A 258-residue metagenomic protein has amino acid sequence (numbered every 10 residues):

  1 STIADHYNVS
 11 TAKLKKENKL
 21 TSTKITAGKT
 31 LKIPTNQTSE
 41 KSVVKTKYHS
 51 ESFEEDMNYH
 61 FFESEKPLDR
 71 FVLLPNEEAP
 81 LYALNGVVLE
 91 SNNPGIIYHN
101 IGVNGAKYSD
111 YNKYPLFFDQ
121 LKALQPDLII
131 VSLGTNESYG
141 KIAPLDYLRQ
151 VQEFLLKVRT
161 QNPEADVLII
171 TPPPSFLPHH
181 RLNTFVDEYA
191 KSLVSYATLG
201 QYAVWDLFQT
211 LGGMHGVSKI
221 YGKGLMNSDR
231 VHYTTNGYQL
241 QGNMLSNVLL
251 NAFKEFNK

Functional and structural regions predicted by a protein language model:
S1, N104-Y108, T135-Y139, P173-L177 (+2 more regions): Solvent-exposed loop/turn segments at secondary-structure junctions within structured extracellular/periplasmic domains
S1-D5, V9-V43: Extracellular LysM carbohydrate-binding repeats and other cell-envelope/extracellular binding modules
T30, N36-T38, E78, N92 (+2 more regions): Solvent-exposed coil/turn segments that connect beta secondary-structure elements in extracytoplasmic/periplasmic
V43-R149, H232: Conserved SGNH/GDSL esterase-like catalytic core that processes O-acyl groups on lipids and polysaccharides
P94-I97, Q125-I129, N162-V167, L199-A203: Loop/turn elements at helix/coil->beta-strand transitions in domains of secreted/extracellular proteins
L128-G134, V151-T160, D166-T171: Conserved, well-ordered alpha-helix/loop/beta-strand core segments that scaffold catalytic motifs
D146-E153, F185-Y189: Charged helix-capping and loop-helix junction motifs
S175-K258: Catalytic His-Asp segment of secreted/periplasmic serine-dependent ester chemistry enzymes
